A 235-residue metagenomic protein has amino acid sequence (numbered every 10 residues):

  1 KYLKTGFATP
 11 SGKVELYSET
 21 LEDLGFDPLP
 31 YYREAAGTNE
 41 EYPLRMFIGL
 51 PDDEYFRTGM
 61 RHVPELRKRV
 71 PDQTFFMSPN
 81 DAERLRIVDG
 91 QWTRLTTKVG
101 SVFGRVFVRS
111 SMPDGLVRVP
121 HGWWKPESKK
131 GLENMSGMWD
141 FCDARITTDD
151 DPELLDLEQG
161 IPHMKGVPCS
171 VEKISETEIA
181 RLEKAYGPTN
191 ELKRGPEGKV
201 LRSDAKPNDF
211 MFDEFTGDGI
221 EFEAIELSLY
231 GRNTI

Functional and structural regions predicted by a protein language model:
K1-E65, E214-F215: Long, low-complexity segments enriched in small/aliphatic residues
H62-F76, N80-I235: Long, contiguous, secondary-structure-rich segments that constitute the structural scaffold of globular domains
